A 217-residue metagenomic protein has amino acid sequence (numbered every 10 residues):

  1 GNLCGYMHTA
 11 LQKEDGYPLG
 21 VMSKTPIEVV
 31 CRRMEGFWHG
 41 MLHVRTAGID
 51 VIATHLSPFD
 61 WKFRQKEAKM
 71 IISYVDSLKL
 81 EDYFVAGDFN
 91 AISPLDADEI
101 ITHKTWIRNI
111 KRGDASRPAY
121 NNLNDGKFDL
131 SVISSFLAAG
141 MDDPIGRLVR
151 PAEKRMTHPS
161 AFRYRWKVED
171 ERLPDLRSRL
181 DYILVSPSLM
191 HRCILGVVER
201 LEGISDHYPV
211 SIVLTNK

Functional and structural regions predicted by a protein language model:
G1, K66-E67, D98-T102, E199: Short, glycine/charged-enriched secondary-structure capping and boundary segments
G1-K66: Structured beta-strand-rich core segments of catalytic domains in phosphoester-bond hydrolases
C4-Y6, M190-R200: Low-complexity, intrinsically disordered Gly/Pro/Thr-rich segments
L11-Q12, R33-M34, D170-D175, R200-G203: Short Gly/Pro-enriched turn/cap motifs at secondary-structure boundaries
D15-V29, T46, S135-A139, E171-R192 (+1 more regions): Conserved beta strand-loop-helix elements of the APE1-like EEP
L42-T46, G203, I212: Short acidic-hydrophobic surface loop/beta-edge motif
L56, D88-F89, Y208: Active-site metal-binding loops of divalent metal-dependent hydrolases
K69-L176: Metal-dependent phosphoesterases centered on the DNase I-like endonuclease/exonuclease/phosphatase
